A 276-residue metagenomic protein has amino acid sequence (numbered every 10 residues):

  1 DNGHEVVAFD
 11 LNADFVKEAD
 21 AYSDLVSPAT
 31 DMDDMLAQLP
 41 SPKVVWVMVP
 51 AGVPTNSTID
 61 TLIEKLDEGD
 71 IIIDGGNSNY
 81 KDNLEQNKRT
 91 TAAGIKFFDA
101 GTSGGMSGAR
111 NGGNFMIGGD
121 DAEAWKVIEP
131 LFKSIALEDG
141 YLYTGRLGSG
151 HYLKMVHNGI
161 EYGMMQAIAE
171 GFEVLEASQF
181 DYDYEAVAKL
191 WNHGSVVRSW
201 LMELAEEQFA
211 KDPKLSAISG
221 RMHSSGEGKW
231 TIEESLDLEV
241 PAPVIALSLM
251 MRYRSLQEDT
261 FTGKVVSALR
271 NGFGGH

Functional and structural regions predicted by a protein language model:
E5-V6: Short beta-strand element of Class I
L11, D20-E85, T91, A109-G119: Rossmann-like NAD(P)-binding element
A13-D14, A122: Helix N-cap at the beta1-alpha1 junction of Rossmann-like dinucleotide-binding domains, i.e., the first residues
V16-K17, W125: Short alpha-helix immediately C-terminal to the canonical SAM-binding loop
P28-T30, D74, K96-A100, G140-G145 (+1 more regions): General beta-strand structural signal in soluble alpha/beta enzymes
N56-D60, N79-E170: Rossmann-fold dinucleotide-binding core
G112, G118, V127, G148-H276: Helical "substrate-binding/catalytic lid" subdomain of Rossmann-like NAD(P)-dependent dehydrogenases/reductases
